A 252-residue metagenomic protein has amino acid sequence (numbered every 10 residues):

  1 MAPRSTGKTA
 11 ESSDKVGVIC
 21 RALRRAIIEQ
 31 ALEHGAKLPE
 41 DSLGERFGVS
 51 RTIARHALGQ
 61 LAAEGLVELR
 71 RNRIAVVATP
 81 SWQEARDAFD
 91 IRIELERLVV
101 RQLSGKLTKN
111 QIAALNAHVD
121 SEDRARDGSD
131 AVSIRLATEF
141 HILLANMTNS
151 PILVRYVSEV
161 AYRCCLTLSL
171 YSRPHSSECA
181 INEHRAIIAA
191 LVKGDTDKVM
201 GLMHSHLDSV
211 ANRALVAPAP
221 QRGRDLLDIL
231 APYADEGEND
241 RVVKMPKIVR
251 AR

Functional and structural regions predicted by a protein language model:
M1-G105, N110, L215-R252: Short linear motifs at protein or domain termini
T6-A10, T79, R124, G128 (+1 more regions): Short coil/turn segments at secondary-structure junctions
E11, K15, E84-D87, I91 (+4 more regions): Conserved acidic
E11, S121, S169-R252: C-terminal all-alpha effector/ligand-binding and dimerization domain of prokaryotic HTH-type transcriptional repressors
A63-E68, V160-Y162, S176-E178: Mobile beta-alpha loop/short-helix "lid" or hinge segments that flank ligand
K106-S169, C179-K193, K198-N212: Conserved amphipathic alpha-helical segments that form helical-bundle/coiled-coil interaction surfaces
